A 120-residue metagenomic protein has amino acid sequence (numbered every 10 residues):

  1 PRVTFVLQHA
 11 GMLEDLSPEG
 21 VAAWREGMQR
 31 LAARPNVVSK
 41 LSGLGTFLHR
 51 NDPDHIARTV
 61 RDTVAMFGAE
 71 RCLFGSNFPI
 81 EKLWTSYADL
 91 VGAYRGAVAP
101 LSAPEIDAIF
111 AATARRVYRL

Functional and structural regions predicted by a protein language model:
P1-L73: Catalytic pocket-lining loop regions of alpha/beta-barrel enzymes, especially the amidohydrolase/enolase/GH5 lineages
H9, S39, N77, I106 (+1 more regions): Divalent metal-coordination and catalytic microenvironments
L44-T46, F78-E81: Short Gly/Pro-enriched loop/turn and capping motifs at secondary-structure junctions
R61-D62, M66-L73, K82-L120: Mid-to-C-terminal alpha-helical segments outside catalytic/metal-binding sites
